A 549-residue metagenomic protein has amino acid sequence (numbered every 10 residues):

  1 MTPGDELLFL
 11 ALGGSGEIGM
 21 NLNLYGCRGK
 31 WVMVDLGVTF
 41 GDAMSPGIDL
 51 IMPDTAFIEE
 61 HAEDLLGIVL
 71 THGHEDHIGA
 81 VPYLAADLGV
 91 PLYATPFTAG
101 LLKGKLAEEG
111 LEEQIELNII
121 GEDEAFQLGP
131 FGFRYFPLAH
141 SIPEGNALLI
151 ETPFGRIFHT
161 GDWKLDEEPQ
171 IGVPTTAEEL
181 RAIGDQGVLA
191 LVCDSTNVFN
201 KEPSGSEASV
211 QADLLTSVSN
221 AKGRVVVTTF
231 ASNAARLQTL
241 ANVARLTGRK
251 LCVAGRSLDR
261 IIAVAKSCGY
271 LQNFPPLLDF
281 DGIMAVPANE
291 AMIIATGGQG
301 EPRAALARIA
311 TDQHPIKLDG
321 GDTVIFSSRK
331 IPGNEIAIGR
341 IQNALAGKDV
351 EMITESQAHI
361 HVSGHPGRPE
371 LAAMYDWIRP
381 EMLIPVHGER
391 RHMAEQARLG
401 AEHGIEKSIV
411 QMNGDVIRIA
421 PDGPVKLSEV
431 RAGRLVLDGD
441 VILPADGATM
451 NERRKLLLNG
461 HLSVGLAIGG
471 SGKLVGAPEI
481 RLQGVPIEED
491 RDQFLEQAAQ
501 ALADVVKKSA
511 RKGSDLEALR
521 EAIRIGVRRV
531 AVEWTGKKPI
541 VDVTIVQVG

Functional and structural regions predicted by a protein language model:
M1-V69, H74-A285, A304-K317, I336-G339: His/Asp/Glu-rich metal-coordinating catalytic cores of metallo-dependent phosphodiesterases/hydrolases acting on
E17, I142, P287, L456-L458 (+1 more regions): Solvent-exposed loop and beta-edge segments used for protein-protein assembly and interaction
H72, S195, H387, M412 (+1 more regions): Residues that line or immediately flank small-molecule/substrate-binding pockets and catalytic motifs
P91, I384-P385, V543: Short glycine-rich phosphate-binding loop at a beta-alpha junction
L106, G400, A531: Conserved hydrophobic residues forming the short capping helix/wall of the S-adenosyl-L-methionine
P130, G145-A147, N459-S463, V541-V543: Broad gene-expression machinery/nucleic-acid interaction feature
F199-S327, I331-S356, I360-G513, R520 (+1 more regions): Hard-cation-handling environments
S514-G549: C-terminal tails and terminal domains of large nucleic-acid-associated and other macromolecular-machine proteins
